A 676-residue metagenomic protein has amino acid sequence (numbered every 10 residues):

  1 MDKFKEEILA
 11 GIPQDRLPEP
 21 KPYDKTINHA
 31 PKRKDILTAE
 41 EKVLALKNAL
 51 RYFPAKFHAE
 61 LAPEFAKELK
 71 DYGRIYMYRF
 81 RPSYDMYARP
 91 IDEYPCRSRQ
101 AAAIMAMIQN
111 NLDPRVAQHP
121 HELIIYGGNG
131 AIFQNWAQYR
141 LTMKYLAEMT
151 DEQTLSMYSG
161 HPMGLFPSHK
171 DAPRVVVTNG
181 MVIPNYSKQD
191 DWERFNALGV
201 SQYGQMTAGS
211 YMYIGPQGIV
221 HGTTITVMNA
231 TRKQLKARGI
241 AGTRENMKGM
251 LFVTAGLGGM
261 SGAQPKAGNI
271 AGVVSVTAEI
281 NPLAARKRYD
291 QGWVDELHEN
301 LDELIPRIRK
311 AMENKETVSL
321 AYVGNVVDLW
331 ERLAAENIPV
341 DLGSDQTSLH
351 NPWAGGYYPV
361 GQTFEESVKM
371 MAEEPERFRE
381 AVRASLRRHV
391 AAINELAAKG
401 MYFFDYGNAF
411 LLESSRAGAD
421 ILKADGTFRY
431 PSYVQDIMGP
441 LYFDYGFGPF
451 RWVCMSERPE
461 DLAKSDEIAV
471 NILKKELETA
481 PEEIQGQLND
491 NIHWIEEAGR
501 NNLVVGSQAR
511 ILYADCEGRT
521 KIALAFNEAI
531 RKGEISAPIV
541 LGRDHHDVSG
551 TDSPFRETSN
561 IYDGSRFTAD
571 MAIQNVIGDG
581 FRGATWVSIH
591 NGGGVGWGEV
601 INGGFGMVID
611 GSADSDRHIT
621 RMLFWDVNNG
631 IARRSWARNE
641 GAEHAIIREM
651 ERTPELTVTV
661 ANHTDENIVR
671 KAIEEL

Functional and structural regions predicted by a protein language model:
M1-F195, S201-G209, P375-A525, A529-G542 (+3 more regions): Long, compositionally biased, glycine/small-hydrophobic-enriched stretches that function as flexible linkers, tethers
G204-I225, R232, G239-T243, K248-L251 (+7 more regions): Catalytic or ion-translocation cores adjacent to nucleophile or general acid/base/metal-coordination motifs in diverse
L251-T254, V318-Y322, F404: Short catalytic-loop micro-motif centered on adjacent basic/acidic residues
N269-A271, A334-I338, A419-L422, I530-R531 (+2 more regions): Short, solvent-exposed amphipathic alpha-helical segments in soluble enzyme and RNA/protein-processing domains
V274, P339, Y402: Residue-level detector of anion-binding/catalytic polar loops
P282, G324-V327, Q346-N351, G407-E413 (+2 more regions): Glycine-rich beta-alpha junction loops
S319-T347, A354: Active-site/ligand-binding-proximal alpha/beta "capping" segment
I539, R543-Q574: Small-residue-enriched alpha-helical segments and adjacent helix-cap loops that form tight helix-helix packing
